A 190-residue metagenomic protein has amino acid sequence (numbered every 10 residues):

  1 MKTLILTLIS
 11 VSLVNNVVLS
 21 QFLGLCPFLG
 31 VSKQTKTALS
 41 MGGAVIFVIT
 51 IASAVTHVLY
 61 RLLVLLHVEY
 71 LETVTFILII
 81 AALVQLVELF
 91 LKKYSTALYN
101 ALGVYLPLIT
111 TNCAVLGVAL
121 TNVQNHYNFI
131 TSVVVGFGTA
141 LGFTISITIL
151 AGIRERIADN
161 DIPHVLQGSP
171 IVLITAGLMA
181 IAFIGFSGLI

Functional and structural regions predicted by a protein language model:
M1-I5, V58-L71, A119-V133, S187-I190: Helix-coil boundary and interhelical linker segments in multi-pass alpha-helical membrane proteins
T3-V18, H67-A82, V133-S146: Structural signature of hydrophobic alpha-helical transmembrane segments
T7, S12-V14, V45, T50-I51 (+4 more regions): Hydrophobic core segments of alpha-helical transmembrane domains in multi-pass membrane transport and ion-translocation
F22-G30, E88-K93, V104-L106, C113-H126: Generic transmembrane alpha-helix signature in multi-pass membrane proteins, especially transporters/channels
F22-T37, V84-L98, L150-I162: C-terminal ends of transmembrane helices
K36-F47, Y70-F76, L98-T110, P163-I171: Cytoplasmic-side transmembrane-helix entry/capping segments in multi-pass membrane proteins
V58-G103: Ordered, amphipathic secondary-structure segments that act as subunit-interaction surfaces in large macromolecular
F129-I190: C-terminal transmembrane helix-loop-helix hairpin of multi-pass membrane proteins
